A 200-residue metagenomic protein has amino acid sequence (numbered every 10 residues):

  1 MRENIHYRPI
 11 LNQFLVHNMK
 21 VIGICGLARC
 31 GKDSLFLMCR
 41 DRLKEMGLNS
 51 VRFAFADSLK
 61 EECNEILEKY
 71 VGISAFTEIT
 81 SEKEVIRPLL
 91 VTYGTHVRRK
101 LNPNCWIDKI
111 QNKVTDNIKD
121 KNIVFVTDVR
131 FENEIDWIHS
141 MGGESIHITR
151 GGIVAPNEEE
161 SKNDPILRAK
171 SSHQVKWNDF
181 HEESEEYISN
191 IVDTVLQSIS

Functional and structural regions predicted by a protein language model:
N4-Y7, N12, H17: Intrinsic-disorder-associated, low-complexity terminal segments enriched in Asp/Asn/His/Tyr and depleted of Lys/Arg
M19-I22: Extreme N-terminal starter segment of soluble prokaryotic enzymes
C25-A28, N104, K109, N133-S200: Small-molecule kinase domains that catalyze NTP-dependent phosphoryl transfer to phosphate-bearing small molecules
K32: Conserved lysine of the Walker
L35: Hydrophobic positions on the alpha1 helix immediately C-terminal to the Walker A/P-loop
D41-V51: Post-Walker A helix-loop "phosphate-sensing" segment adjacent to the P-loop in P-loop NTPases
A54-K121: ATP-dependent small-molecule kinase phosphotransfer cores that center on conserved nucleotide phosphate-binding segments
D128-F131: Short, well-ordered beta-to-alpha junction loops that form the rim of enzyme active sites and present histidine/acidic
